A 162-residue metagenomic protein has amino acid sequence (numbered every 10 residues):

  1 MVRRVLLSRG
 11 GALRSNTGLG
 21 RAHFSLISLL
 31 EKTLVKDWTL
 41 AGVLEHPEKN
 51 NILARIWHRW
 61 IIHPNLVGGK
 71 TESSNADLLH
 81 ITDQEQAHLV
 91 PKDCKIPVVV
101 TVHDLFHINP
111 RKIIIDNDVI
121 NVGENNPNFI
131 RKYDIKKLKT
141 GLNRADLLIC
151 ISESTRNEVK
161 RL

Functional and structural regions predicted by a protein language model:
M1-L162: Carbohydrate transferase catalytic cores enriched for Leloir-type hexosyltransferases
